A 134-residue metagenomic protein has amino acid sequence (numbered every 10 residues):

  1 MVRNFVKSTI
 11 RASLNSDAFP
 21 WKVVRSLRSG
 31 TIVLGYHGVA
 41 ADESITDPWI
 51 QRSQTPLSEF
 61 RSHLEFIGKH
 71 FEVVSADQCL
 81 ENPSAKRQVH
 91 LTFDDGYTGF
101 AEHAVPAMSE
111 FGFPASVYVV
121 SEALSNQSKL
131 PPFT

Functional and structural regions predicted by a protein language model:
M1-L91, Y97-T134: Terminal accessory/targeting
